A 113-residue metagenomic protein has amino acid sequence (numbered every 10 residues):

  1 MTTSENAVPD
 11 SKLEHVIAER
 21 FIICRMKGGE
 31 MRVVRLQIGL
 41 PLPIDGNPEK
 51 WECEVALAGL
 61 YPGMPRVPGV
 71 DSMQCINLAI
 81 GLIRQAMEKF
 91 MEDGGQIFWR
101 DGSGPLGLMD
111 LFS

Functional and structural regions predicted by a protein language model:
T2-P68, M91-S113: N-terminal intrinsically disordered, cationic/polar leader segments that include organellar targeting peptides
P68-I80: Short, charged, low-complexity patches
G81-D93: Short arginine-rich
